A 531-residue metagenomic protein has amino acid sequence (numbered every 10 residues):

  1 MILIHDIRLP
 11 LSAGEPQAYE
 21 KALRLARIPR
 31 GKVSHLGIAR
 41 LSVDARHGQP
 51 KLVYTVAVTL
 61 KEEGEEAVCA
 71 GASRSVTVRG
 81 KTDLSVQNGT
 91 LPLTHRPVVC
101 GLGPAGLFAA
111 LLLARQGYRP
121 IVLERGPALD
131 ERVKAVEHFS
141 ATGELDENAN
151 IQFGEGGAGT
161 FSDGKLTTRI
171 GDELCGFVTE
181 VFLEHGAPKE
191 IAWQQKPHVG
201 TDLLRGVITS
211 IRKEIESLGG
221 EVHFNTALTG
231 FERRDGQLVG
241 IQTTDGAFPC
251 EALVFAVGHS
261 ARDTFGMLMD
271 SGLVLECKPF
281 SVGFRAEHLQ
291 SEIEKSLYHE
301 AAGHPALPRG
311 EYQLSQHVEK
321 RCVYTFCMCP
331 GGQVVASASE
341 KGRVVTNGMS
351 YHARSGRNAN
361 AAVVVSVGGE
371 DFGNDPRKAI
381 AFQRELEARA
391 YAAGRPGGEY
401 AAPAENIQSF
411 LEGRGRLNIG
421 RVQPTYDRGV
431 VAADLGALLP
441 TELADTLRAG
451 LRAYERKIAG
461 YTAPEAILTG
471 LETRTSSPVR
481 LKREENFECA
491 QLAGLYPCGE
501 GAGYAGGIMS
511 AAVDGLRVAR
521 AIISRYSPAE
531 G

Functional and structural regions predicted by a protein language model:
M1-P50, V56-H185, K189-G531: Residues forming the flavin
